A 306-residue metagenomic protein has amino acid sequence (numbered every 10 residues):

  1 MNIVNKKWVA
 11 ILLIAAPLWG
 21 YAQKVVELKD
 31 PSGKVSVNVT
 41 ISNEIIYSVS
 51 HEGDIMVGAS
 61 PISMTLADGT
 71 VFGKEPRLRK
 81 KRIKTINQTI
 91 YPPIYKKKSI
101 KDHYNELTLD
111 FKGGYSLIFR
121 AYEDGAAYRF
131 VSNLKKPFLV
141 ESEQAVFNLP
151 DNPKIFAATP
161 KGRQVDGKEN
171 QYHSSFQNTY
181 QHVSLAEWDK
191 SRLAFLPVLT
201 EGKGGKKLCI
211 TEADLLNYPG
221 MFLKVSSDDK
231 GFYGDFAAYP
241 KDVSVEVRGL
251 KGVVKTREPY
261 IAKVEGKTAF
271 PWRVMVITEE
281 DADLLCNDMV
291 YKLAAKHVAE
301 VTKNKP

Functional and structural regions predicted by a protein language model:
M1-V25: Bacterial Sec-dependent N-terminal signal peptides
V25-V290, H297: N-terminal accessory beta-strand-rich subdomains and adjacent acidic, glycine-rich linkers that precede catalytic cores
A299-T302: Eukaryote-specific, cytoplasm-facing alpha-helical/coiled-coil scaffolding segments in long proteins
